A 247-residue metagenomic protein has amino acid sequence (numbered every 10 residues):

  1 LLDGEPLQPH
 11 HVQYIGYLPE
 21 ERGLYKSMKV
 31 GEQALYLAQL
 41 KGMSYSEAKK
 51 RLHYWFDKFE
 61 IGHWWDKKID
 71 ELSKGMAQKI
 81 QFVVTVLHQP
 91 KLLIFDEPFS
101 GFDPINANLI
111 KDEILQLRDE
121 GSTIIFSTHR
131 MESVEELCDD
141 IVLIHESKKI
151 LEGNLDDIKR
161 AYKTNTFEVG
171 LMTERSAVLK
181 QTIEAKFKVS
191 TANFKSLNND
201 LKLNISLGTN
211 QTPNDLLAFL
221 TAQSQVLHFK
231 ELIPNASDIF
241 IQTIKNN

Functional and structural regions predicted by a protein language model:
L1-H145, L151: ABC transporter nucleotide-binding domains
Q8, G31, M131, D156 (+3 more regions): Alpha-helix N-cap/helix-start and coil->helix boundary motif
H11, Y162, I244: Short, flexible helix/strand-to-coil boundary loops that buttress conserved ligand/catalytic motifs in alpha/beta
G16, F126, L171, H228-L232: Small/polar loops that bind or transfer phosphate-bearing groups
A34, L52, L155, K180 (+2 more regions): Generic structural marker for isolated residues within well-ordered, non-membrane alpha-helices of soluble domains
D112-N204: ABC transporter nucleotide-binding domain
L207-N247: C-terminal coupling/interaction segments
